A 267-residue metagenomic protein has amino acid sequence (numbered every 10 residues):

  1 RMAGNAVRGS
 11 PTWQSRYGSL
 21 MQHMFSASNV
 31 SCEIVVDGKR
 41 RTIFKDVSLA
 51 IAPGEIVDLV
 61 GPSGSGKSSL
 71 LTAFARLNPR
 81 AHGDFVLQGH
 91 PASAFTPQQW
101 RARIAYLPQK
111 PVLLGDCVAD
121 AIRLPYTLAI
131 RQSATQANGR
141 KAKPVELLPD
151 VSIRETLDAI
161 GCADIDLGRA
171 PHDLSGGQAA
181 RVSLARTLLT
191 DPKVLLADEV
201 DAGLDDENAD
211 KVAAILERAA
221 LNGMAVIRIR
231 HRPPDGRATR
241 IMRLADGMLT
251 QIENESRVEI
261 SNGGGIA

Functional and structural regions predicted by a protein language model:
F25, F44-D46: Conserved structural motif at the start of ABC-family nucleotide-binding domains
V60-P62: The feature captures the beta-strand-to-loop junction immediately N-terminal to the Walker
A75: Helix-to-loop junction immediately C-terminal to a conserved catalytic motif
G83-P91, W100: Conserved ABC transporter NBD signature motif
D116-L147, S152: Q-loop/switch helix immediately C-terminal to the Walker
A170-L174, Q178: Conserved ABC ATPase signature
L195-E199: Catalytic Walker B motif of ABC-type/P-loop ATPase nucleotide-binding domains
